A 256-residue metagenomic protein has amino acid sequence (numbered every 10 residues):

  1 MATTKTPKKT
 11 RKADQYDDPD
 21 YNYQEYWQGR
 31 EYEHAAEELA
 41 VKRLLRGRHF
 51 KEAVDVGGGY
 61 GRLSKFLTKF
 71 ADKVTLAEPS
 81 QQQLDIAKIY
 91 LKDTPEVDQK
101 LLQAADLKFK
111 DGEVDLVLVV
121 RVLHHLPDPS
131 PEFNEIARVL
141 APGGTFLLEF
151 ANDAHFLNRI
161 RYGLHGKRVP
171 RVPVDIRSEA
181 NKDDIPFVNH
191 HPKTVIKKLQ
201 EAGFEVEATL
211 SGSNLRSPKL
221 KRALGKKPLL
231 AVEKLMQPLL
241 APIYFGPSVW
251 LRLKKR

Functional and structural regions predicted by a protein language model:
A2-R48, R62-F66, Q83, Y90 (+1 more regions): Conserved class I S-adenosyl-L-methionine
V54, Y60-D106: Class I SAM-dependent methyltransferase SAM/SAH-binding core
L118: A conserved beta-strand element that flanks and buttresses the S-adenosyl-L-methionine
R121-H125: Short catalytic micro-motifs in class I SAM-dependent methyltransferases
S130-T145: A short glycine-rich, Lys/Arg-flanked "PGG" loop and its adjoining helix->strand segment in the class I
L147-V172: Conserved class I S-adenosyl-L-methionine
R161-G163, K193-K197, E207-R256: A C-terminal cap/extension of S-adenosyl-L-methionine-dependent methyltransferases that defines the acceptor-substrate
R177-T194: Acceptor-substrate binding/catalytic loop of class I
